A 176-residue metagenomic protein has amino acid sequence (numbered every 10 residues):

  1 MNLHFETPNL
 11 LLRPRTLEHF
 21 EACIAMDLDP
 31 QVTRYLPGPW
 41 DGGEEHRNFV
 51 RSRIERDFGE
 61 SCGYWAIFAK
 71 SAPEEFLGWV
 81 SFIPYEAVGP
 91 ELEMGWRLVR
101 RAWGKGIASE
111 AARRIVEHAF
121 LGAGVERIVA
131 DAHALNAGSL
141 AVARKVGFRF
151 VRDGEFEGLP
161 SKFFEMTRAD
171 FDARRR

Functional and structural regions predicted by a protein language model:
M1-R101, E117-H118, G122, D131-H133 (+1 more regions): GNAT-family acyltransferases
W96-L98, G104-L121, A137-K145: Conserved acetyl-CoA-binding loop-helix of GNAT-fold acetyltransferases
